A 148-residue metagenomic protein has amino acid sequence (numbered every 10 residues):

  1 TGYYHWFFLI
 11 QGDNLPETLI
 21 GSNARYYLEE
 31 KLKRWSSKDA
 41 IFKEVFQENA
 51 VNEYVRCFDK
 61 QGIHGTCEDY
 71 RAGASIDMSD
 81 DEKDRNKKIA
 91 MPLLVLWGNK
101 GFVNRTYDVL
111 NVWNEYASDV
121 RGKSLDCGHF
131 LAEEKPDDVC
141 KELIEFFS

Functional and structural regions predicted by a protein language model:
T1-S124, A132, I144: Flexible "cap/lid" subdomain of the alpha/beta-hydrolase fold that forms the substrate-access gate
C127-C140: Catalytic histidine-centered segment of alpha/beta-hydrolase-like enzymes
V139, L143, F147: Hydrophobic "lid"/C-terminal helical patch of Rossmann-like NAD(P)-dependent dehydrogenase/epimerase domains
